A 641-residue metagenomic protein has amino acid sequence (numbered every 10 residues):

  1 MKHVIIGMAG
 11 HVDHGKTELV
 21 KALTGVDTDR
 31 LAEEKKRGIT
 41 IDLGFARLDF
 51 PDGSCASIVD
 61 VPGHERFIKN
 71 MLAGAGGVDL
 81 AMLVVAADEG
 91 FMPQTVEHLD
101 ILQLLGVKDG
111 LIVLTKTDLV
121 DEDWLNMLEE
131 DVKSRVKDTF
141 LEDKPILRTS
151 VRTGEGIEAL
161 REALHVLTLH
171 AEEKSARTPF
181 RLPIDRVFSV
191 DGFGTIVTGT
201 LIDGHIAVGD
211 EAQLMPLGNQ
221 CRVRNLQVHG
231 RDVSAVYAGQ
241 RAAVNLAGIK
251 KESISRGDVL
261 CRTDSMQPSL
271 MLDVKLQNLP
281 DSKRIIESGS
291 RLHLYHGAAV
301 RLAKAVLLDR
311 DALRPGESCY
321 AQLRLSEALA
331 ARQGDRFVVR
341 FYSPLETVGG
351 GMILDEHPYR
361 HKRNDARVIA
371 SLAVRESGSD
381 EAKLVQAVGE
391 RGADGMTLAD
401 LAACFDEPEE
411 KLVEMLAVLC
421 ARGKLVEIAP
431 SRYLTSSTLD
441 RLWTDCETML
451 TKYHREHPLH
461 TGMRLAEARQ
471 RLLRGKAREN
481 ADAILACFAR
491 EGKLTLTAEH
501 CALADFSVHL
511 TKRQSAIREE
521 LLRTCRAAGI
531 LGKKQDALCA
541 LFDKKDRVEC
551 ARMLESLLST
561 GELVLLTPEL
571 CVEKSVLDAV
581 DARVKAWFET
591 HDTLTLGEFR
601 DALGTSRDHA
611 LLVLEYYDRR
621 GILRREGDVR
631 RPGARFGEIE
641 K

Functional and structural regions predicted by a protein language model:
M1-V61, E65: Conserved G1/Walker A P-loop phosphate-binding module
M8, V120-W124, S134, I249-L565 (+2 more regions): C-terminal effector modules of nucleic-acid-centric enzymes and ribosome-associated factors
H11, V187, G204, L226 (+2 more regions): Residue-level recognition of beta-strand microenvironments
D13, L19, G38, D60 (+15 more regions): Residue-level signature of catalytic and energy-coupling elements of molecular machines, predominantly ATP/GTP-dependent
L19-A22, Q94-I101, M127-R135, A159-L167: Alpha-helical scaffold elements adjacent to nucleotide-binding pockets in ATP/GTP-utilizing enzyme cores
C55, V61-R66, G76-M127: Conserved Switch II/interswitch segment of TRAFAC-class P-loop GTPases
H64-E65, D88-M92, V107, K116-D121 (+7 more regions): Conserved nucleotide-binding/hydrolysis micro-motifs of P-loop NTPases
T117, D123, S134-S282: Conserved catalytic-core segments of large NTP-driven translation/proteostasis enzymes
